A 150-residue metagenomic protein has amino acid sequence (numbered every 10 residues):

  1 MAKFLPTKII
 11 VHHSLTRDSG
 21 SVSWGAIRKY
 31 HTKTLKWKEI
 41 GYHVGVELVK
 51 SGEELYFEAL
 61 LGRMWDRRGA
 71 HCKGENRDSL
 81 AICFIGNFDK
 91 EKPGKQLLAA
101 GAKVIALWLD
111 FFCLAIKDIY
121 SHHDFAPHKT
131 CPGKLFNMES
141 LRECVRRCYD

Functional and structural regions predicted by a protein language model:
M1-S14, D18, V46-L61, E75-D150: Basic/polar, cationic surfaces and motifs that engage anionic cell-wall and phosphate/carboxylate ligands
S23-H31: Short Gly/aromatic-enriched secondary-structure transition segments
H31-T32, R146: Charged, low-complexity, helix-prone segments enriched in Lys/Glu/Asp/Gln
L35: Aromatic-lined glycan-binding groove of carbohydrate-active enzymes
K38-G45: Glycine- and aromatic-enriched membrane insertion/assembly motifs of diderm outer-membrane and organelle channel
R63-A70: Alpha-helical scaffolding within the catalytic cores of extracellular/periplasmic polymer-degrading hydrolases
